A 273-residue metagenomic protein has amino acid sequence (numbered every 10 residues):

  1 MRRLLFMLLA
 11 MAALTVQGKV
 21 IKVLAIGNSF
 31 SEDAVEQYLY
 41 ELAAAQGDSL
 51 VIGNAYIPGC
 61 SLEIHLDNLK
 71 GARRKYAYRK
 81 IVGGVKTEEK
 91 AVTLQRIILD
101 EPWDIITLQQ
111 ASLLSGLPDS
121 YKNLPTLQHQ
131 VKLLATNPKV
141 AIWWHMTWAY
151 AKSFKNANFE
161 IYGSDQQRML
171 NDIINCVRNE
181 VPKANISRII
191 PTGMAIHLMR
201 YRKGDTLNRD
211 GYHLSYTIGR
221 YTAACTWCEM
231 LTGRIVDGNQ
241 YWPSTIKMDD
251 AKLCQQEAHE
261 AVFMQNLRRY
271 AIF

Functional and structural regions predicted by a protein language model:
L4-A12: Sec-dependent N-terminal signal peptides
L14-G18: Sec/Tat signal peptide C-region and signal peptidase I cleavage site
K19, L207, G211-R220, A224-F273: Conserved catalytic region of serine esterases and O-acyltransferases that act on ester linkages in lipids
K19-A45, W242: N-terminal module-boundary/linker segments of secreted carbohydrate-active enzymes
D33-Y121: Conserved SGNH/GDSL esterase-like catalytic core that processes O-acyl groups on lipids and polysaccharides
A91-Y216, E229: Alpha-helical cap/lid subdomain in secreted, periplasmic, or secretory-pathway luminal O-acyl-processing enzymes
